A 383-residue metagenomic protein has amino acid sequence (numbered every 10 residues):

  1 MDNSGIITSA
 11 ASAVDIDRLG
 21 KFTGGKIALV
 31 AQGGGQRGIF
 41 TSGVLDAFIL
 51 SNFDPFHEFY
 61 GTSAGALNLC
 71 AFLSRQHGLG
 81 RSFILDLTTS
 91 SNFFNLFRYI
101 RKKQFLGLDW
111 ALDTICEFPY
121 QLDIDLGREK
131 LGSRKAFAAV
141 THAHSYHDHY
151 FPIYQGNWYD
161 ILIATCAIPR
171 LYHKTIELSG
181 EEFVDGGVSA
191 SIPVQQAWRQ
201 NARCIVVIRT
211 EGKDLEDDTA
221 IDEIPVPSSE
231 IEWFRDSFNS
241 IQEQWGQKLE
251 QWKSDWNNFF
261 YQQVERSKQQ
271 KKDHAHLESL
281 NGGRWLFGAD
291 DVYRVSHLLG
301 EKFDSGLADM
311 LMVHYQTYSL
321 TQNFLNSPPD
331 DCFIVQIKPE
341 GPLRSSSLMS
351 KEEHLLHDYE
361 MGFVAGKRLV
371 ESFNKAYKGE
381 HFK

Functional and structural regions predicted by a protein language model:
M1-F59, A71-K383: Patatin-like phospholipase
G61, G65: Gly/Ala-rich beta-loop-alpha elbow adjacent to hydrolase catalytic centers
